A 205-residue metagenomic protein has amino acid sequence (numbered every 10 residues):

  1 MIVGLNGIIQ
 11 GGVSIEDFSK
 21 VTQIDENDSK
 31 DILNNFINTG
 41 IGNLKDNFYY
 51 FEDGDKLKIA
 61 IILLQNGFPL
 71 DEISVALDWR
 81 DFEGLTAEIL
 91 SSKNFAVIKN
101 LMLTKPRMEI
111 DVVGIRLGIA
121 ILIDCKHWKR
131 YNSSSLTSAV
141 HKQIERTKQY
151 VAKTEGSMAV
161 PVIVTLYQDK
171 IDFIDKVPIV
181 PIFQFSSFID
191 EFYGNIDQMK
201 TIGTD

Functional and structural regions predicted by a protein language model:
M1-I73: Nuclease-adjacent, charged terminal/linker segments that flank catalytic cores
M1-Q10, V160, Q168-D205: Non-catalytic C-terminal interaction segments of nucleic acid-processing enzymes
L33-F36, T86, L90, Q143 (+1 more regions): Hydrophobic, Leu/Ile/Phe/Ala-enriched alpha-helical segments that form helix-helix packing faces
K58-L101: Acidic-basic catalytic patches of nuclease active cores, encompassing PD-(D/E)XK and other metal-cofactor nuclease
D81, L85, R107, S138: Short, well-structured alpha-helical interface segments that form or flank functional binding sites
S92-G118: Active-site metal-binding core of divalent-cation-utilizing nuclease and nuclease-like domains
A120, C125-F183: Catalytic cores of nucleic-acid endonucleases
